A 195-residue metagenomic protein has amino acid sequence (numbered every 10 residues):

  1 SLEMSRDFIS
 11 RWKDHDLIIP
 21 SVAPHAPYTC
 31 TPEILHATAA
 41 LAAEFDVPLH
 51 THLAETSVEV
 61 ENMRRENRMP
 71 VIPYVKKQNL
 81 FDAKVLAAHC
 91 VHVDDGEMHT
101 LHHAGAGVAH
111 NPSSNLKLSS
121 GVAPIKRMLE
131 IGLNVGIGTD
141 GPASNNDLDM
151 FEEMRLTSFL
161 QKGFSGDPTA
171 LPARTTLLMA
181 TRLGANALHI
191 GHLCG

Functional and structural regions predicted by a protein language model:
S1-V91, G96: Metal-coordinating catalytic core of metallo-dependent amide/deamination hydrolases
V22, H52, A87, L101 (+5 more regions): Divalent metal-coordination and catalytic microenvironments
A23-P27, L116, H192-L193: Conserved short loop/turn motifs at secondary-structure junctions
H25, C90, N111-S113, G138-D140: Short strand-loop junctions, especially beta-strand C-caps/beta-turns that link beta-sheets to coils or alpha-helices
A39-V47, L80-A83, T100-A109, E130-V135 (+1 more regions): Glycine-enriched alpha-helix->loop->beta-strand junction motifs that scaffold or abut catalytic
E55, P112-L116, G141-A143: Short, acidic/turn-prone active-site loops that include or flank metal/cofactor- and phosphate-binding residues
S57-M69, D95-H102, S119-M128, N145-K162 (+1 more regions): Histidine/acidic-residue-rich catalytic or RNA/ligand-binding cores of hydrolases and nuclease-related proteins
K77-K84, K126-G195: His/Asp/Glu-enriched, well-ordered alpha-helical/loop segment that forms or immediately abuts the divalent-metal
